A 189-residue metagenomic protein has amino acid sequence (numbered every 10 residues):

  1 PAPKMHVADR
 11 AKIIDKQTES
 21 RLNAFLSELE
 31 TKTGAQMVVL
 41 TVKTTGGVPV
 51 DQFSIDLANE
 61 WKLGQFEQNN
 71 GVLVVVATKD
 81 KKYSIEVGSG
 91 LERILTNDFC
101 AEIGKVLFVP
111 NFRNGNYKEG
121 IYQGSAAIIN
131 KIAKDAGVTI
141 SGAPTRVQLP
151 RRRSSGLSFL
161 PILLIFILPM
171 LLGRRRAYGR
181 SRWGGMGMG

Functional and structural regions predicted by a protein language model:
P1-L157: Folded, non-transmembrane soluble domains that reside on the lumenal/extracytoplasmic side of membranes
S155-M170: Bilayer-spanning, highly hydrophobic alpha-helical transmembrane segments
F166-G189: Short hydrophobic helical membrane-anchoring segments positioned at the boundary with long low-complexity
